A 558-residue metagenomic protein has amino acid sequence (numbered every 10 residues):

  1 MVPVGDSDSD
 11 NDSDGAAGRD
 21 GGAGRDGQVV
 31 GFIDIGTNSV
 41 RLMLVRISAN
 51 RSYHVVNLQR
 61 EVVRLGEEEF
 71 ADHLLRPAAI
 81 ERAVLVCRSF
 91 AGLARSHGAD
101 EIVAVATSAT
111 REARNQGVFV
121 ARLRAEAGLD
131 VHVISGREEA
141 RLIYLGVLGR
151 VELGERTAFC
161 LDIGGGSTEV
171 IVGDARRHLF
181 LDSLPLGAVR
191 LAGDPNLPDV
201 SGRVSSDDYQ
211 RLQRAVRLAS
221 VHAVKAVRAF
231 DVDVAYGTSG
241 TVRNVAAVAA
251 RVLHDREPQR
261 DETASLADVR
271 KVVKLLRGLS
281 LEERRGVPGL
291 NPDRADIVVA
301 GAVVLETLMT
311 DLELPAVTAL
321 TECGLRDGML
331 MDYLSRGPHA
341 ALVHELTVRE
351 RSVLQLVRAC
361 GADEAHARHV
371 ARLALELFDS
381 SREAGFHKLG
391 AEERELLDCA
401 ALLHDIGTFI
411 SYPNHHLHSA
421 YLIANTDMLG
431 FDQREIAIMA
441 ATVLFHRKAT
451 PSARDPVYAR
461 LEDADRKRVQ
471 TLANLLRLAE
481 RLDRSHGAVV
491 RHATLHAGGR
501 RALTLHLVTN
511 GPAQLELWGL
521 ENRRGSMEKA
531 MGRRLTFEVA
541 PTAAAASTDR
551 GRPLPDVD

Functional and structural regions predicted by a protein language model:
S7-D26, A545-P553: Intrinsically disordered, low-complexity terminal tails and inter-domain linkers enriched for S/T/G/P/D/E
G27-V30, L44, N50, E67-A99 (+9 more regions): Helical "lid/coupling" subdomains associated with nucleotide-phosphate turnover
T37-S39, T107, V147, G164-V170 (+1 more regions): Ser/Thr-glycine-rich phosphate-binding loops at phosphate-binding pockets of nucleotides, nucleotide cofactors
R51-L65: N-terminal glycine-rich anion-binding loops that anchor highly charged ligand groups
E101-A104: Conserved beta-strand/loop subsegment of P-loop NTPase cores
R484-V490, A530-R533: Short secondary-structure junctions
M531-A546: A short amphipathic beta-strand at an alpha->beta junction
